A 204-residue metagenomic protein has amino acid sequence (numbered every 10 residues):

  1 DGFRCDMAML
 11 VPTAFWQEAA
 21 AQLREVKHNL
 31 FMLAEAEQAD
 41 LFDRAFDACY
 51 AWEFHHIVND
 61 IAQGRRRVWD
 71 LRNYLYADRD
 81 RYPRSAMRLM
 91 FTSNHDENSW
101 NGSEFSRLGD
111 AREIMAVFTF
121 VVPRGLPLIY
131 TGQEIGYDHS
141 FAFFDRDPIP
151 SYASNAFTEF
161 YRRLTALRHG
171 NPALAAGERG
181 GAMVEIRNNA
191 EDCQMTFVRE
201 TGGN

Functional and structural regions predicted by a protein language model:
D1-F3: An active-site-proximal structural segment forming one wall of the substrate-binding cleft that immediately precedes
C5, P127: Active-site regions of oxyanion-processing enzymes, predominantly non-cytosolic
D6-R88, F118-V121, G136-P172, A176-R179 (+2 more regions): Active-site-proximal helices and loops of the catalytic beta/alpha 8
A34, S93, Q133: Active-site flanking residues adjacent to catalytic metal/cofactor-binding acidic residues
Y82-R107, H139-F141: Active-site clefts of carbohydrate-active enzymes
A111-I114: Conserved interdomain hinge at the start of the Helicase C-terminal
I129-I135: Short acidic/histidine-rich active-site segments
